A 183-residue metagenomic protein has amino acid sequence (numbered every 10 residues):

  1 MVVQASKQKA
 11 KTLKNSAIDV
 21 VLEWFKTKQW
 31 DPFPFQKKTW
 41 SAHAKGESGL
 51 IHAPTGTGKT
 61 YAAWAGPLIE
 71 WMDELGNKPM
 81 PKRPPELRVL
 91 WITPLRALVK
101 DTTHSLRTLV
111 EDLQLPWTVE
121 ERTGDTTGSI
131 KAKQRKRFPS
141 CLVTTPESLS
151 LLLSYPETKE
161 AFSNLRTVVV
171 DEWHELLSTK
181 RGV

Functional and structural regions predicted by a protein language model:
M1-K38: N-terminal intrinsically disordered, low-complexity tails of helicases
L22, W30-V183: Conserved P-loop/Walker A NTP-binding site and adjacent catalytic elements of P-loop NTPases
